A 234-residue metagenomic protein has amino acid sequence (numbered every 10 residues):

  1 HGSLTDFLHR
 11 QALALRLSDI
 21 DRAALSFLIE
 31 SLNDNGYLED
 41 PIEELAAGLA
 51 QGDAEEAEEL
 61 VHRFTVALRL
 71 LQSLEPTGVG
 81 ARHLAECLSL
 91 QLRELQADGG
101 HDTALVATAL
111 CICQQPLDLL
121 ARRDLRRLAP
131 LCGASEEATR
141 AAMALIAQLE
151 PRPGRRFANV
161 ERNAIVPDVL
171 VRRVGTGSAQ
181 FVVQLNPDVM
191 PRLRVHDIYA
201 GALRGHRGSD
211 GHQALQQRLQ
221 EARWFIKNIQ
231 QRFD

Functional and structural regions predicted by a protein language model:
H1-D234: Duplex nucleic acid-engaging cores and interfaces of nucleic-acid transaction enzymes
